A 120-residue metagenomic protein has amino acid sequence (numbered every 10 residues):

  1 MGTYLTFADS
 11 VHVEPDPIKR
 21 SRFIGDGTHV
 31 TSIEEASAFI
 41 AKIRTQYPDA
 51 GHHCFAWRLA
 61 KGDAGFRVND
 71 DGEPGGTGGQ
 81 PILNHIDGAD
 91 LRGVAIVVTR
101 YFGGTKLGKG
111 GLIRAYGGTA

Functional and structural regions predicted by a protein language model:
M1-G76: C-terminal regulatory domains involved in ligand/effector binding and gene-expression control
S37-A41, L83, G117: Predominant activation on well-ordered alpha-helical scaffold segments within soluble catalytic domains
A50-C54, Q80-L83, A120: Glycine-rich loops and low-complexity Gly/Arg-rich segments that provide flexible linkers or classic glycine-based
K61-D63, I86-R100: Short, hydrophobic/aliphatic alpha-helical segments
G75-G88, R92-G93, L112-Y116: Conserved mixed alpha/beta catalytic, RNA-binding, or beta-rich assembly cores of soluble enzyme, regulatory
V94-T99, G104-A120: Glycine- and Gly-Pro-enriched alpha-helical subdomains that act as flexible, kink-prone "lid/hinge" or packing modules
